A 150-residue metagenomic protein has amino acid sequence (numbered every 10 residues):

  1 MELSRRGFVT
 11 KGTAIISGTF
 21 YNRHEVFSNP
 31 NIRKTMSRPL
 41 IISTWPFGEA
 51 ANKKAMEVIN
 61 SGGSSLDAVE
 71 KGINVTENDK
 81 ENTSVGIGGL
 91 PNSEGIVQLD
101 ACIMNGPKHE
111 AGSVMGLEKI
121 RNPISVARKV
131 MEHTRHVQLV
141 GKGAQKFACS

Functional and structural regions predicted by a protein language model:
M1-S17: N-terminal secretory signal peptides and thylakoid transit peptides that target proteins across membranes
N22-K53: C-terminal segment of N-terminal export signals and the immediately downstream linker at the start of the mature
I42-T44, D67-E70, V85, I103 (+2 more regions): General beta-strand structural signal in soluble alpha/beta enzymes
K54-A55, A127: Generic hydrophobic alpha-helical segments
G62: Extended, alpha-helix-rich binding/interface surfaces that flank or overlap catalytic cores and mediate recognition
T76-G86: Secretory-pathway/luminal and periplasmic proteins that interact with or process carbohydrate-rich
V85-C102: Short, surface-exposed glycine/acidic/tryptophan-bearing loops
L99, H109-S150: C-terminal binding/interaction regions
